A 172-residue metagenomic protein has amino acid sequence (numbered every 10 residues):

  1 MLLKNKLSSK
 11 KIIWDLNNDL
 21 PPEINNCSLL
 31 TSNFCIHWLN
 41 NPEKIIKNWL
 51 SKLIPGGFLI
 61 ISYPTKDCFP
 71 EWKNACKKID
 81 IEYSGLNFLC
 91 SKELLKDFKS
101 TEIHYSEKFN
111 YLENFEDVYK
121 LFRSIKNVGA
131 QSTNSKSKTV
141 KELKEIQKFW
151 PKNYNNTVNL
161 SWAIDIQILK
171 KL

Functional and structural regions predicted by a protein language model:
M1-E23, K44: Class I SAM-dependent methyltransferase SAM/SAH-binding core
K6-L7, N25, L30, L160: Structured loop/turn residues at beta-strand edges in well-structured enzyme cores
I12, T31, I60: Conserved Rossmann-like nucleotide-binding pocket used by diverse enzymes that bind dinucleotide cofactors
S28-E43: A short SAM/SAH-binding and catalytic strip from SAM-dependent methyltransferases
E43-F58: A short glycine-rich, Lys/Arg-flanked "PGG" loop and its adjoining helix->strand segment in the class I
G56-V118, Q131-K141: Conserved catalytic/acceptor-binding region of the Class I
Y105-L172: Conserved Class I S-adenosyl-L-methionine
